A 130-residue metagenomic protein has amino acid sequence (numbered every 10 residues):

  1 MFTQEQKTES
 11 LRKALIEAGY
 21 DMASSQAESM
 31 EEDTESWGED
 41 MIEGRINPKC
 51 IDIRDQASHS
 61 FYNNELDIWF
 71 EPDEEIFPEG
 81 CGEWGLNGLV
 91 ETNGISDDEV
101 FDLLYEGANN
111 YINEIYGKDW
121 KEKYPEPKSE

Functional and structural regions predicted by a protein language model:
M1-E5, E9, E17, C50 (+1 more regions): Short intrinsically disordered terminal tails
M22-W120: Acidic, low-complexity, intrinsically disordered interaction modules
